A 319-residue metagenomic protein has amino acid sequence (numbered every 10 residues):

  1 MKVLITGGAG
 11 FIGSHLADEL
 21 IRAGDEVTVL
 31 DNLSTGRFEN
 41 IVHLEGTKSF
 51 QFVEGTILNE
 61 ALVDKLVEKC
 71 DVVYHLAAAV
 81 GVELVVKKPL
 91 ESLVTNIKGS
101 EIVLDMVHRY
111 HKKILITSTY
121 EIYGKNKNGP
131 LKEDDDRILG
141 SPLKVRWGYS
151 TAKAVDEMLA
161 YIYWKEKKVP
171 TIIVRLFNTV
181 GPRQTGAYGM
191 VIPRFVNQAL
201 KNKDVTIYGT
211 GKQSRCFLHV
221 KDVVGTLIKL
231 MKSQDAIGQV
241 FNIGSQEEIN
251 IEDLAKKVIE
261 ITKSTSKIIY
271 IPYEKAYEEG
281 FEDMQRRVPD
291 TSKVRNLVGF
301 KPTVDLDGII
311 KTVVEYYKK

Functional and structural regions predicted by a protein language model:
M1-T179, V304, V313-Y316: N-terminal Rossmann-like NAD(P)+-binding domain of SDR-like oxidoreductases, especially those catalyzing
L16, L227-M231, A255-V258, I310-Y317: Hydrophobic "lid"/C-terminal helical patch of Rossmann-like NAD(P)-dependent dehydrogenase/epimerase domains
K48-F50, E133-G140, K167-K168, F195-I207 (+2 more regions): A short C-terminal helix-loop "cap" of Rossmann-like NAD(P)-dependent dehydrogenase/epimerase domains
L62, I102-M106, F217, D222-G225 (+1 more regions): Conserved mid-core alpha-helix of short-chain dehydrogenase/reductase
K127, A154, T179-P193, K201-D204 (+6 more regions): Glycine/proline-rich active-site loop of Rossmann-fold NAD(P)-dependent oxidoreductases
T210, V240-F241, E252-A255, K263-R286: C-terminal "lid/loop" region of Rossmann-like NAD(P)-dependent oxidoreductases
V220, E274-K301, D305: Conserved C-terminal active-site "lid" loop/helix of NAD(P)H-dependent oxidoreductases that clamps the redox cofactor
V223, L227, I243, L254 (+2 more regions): Non-catalytic, hydrophobic alpha-helical segments
